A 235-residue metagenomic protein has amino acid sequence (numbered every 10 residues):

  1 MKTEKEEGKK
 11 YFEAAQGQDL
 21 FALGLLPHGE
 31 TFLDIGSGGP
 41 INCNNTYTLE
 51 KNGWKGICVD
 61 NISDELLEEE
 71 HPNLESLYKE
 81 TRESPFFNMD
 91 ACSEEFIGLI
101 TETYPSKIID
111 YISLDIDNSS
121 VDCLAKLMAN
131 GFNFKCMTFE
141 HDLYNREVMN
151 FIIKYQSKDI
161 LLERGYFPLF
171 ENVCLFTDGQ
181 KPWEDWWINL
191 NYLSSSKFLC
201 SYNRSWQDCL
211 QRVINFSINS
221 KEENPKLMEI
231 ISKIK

Functional and structural regions predicted by a protein language model:
M1-E6, K10, K226: Juxtamembrane luminal stem/stalk of type II transmembrane Golgi/ER carbohydrate-processing enzymes
E4-E7, A14-L25, W186, Y192 (+2 more regions): S-adenosyl-L-methionine
E7-E95, N145: SAM cofactor-binding core of SAM-dependent methyltransferases, primarily the Rossmann-like beta-alpha-beta module
A22, E68-E70, I100, C123-L127: Hydrophobic packing residues within well-ordered alpha-helices of enzyme cores
T31, T46-N52, C58, Y104-L114 (+1 more regions): Conserved acidic-Pro-Pro-aromatic motif
S63, G98, S232-K235: Residues marking helix boundaries in flexible regions
E95-T101: Short conserved loop adjoining the S-adenosyl-L-methionine
